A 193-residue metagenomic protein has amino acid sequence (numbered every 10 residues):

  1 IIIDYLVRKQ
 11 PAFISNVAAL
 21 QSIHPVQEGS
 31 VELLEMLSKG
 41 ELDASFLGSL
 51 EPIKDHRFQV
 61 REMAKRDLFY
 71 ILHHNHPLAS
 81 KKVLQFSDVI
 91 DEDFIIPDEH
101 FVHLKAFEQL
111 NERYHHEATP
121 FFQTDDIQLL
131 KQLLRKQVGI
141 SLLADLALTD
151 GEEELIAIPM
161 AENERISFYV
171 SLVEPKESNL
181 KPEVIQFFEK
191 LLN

Functional and structural regions predicted by a protein language model:
I1-P52: Central regulatory/effector-binding core of bacterial HTH transcription factors
K9-Q10, E92-Y114, L180-P182, F188: Secondary-structure junction motif
L20, G40-E41, R66, K81 (+4 more regions): Structured helix-beta-strand junction loops
L20-H24, F121, Y169: Residues at or immediately flanking beta-strands
G29-L42, G48, H100-I158: Hydrophobic hinge/microswitch elements
K54-R61, R66-D67, Q128-K176: Beta-alpha-beta core module
R57-L68, L72-F94: Flexible hinge/capping segments at coil-to-helix
I71-P77, Y169-L180: A bilobed periplasmic-binding-protein/Venus flytrap-type ligand-binding module shared by bacterial periplasmic
